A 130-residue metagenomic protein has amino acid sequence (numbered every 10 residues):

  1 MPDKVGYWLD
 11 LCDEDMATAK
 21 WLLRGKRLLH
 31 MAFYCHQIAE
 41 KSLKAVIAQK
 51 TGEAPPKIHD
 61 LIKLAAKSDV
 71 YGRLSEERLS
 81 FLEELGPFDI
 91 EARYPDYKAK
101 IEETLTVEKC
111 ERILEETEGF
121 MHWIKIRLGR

Functional and structural regions predicted by a protein language model:
M1-R130: Terminal alpha-helical segments
